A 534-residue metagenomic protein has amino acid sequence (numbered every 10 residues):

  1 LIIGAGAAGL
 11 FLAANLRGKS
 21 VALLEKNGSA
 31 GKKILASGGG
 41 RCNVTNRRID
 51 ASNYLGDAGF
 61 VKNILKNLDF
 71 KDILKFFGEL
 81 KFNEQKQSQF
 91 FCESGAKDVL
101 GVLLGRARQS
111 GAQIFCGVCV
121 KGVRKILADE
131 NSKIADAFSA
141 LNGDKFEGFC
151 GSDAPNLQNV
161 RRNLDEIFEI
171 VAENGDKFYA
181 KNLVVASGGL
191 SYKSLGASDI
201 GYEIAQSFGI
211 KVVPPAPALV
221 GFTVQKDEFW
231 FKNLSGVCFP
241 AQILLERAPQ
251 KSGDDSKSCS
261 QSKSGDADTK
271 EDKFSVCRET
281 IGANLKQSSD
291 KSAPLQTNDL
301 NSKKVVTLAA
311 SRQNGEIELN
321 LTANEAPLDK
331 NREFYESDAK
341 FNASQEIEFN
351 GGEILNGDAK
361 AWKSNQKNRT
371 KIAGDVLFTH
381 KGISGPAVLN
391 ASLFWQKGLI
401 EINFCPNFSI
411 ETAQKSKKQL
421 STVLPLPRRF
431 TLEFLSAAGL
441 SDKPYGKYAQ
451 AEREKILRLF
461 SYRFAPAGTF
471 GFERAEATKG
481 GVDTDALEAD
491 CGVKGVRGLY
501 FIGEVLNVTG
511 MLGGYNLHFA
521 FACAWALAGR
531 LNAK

Functional and structural regions predicted by a protein language model:
L1-L23: N-terminal Rossmann-like FAD-binding beta1-loop-alpha1 element of flavoenzymes
I3, F178-S191, V376-T379: Short hydrophobic core segments
R17-G39: Glycine-rich FAD pyrophosphate-binding loop
G28-A30, L35-A36, V44-D50, K211-P214 (+12 more regions): An anion/pyrophosphate-binding glycine-rich loop and adjacent beta-alpha core in soluble alpha-beta enzymes
G39-K86: Glycine-rich active-site loop/strand segments that organize a redox cofactor
N67-G148, P155-N182: Feature captures the FAD/FMN-dependent oxidoreductase FAD-binding
C116, S436-T509: A glycine-rich dinucleotide-binding beta-alpha-beta segment and adjacent secondary-structure elements that constitute
N182-E228: Glycine-rich loop(s) and the adjacent beta-strand/alpha-helix scaffold that form part
